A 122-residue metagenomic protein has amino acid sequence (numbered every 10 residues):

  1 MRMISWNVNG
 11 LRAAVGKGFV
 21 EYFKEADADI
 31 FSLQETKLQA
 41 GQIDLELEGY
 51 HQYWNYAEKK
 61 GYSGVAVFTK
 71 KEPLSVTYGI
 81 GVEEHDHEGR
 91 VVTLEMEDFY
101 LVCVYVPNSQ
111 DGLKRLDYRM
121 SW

Functional and structural regions predicted by a protein language model:
M1-L47, A57, Y62: N-terminal, active-site-proximal structural segment of metallo-dependent hydrolase catalytic domains
K37, I43-D111: Structured beta-strand-rich core segments of catalytic domains in phosphoester-bond hydrolases
K114-R115: A short acidic/glycine-rich loop-to-helix N-cap element
Y118-W122: Long, well-ordered alpha-helical scaffolding segments within enzyme catalytic domains, especially pronounced
